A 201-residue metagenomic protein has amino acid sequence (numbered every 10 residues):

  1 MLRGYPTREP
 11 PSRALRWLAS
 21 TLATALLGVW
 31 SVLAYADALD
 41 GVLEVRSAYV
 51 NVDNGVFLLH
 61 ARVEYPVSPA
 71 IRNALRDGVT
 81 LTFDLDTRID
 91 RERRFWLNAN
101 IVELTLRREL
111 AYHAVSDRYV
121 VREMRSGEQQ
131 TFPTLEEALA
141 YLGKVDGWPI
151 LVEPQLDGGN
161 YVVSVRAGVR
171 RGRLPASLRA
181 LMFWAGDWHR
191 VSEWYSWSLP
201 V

Functional and structural regions predicted by a protein language model:
R3-L22: Bacterial N-terminal signal peptides that target proteins for export
A34-A38: Boundary at the C-terminal end of the N-terminal hydrophobic targeting segment
A48-L58, I71-V79, F95-A99, P154-L156: Short, solvent-exposed beta-strand/turn "edge" segments of beta-rich domains on protein surfaces
F57-V67: Short, well-ordered beta-strand segments enriched in hydrophobic/aromatic residues
H60-R62, Y112-A114, M124-S126, E136-V152: A beta-strand/beta-hairpin structural motif
N73-L135: Structured domain cores in non-transmembrane regions
I150-E153, D157-V201: Glycine-rich, aromatic-bearing surface loops/beta-hairpins
